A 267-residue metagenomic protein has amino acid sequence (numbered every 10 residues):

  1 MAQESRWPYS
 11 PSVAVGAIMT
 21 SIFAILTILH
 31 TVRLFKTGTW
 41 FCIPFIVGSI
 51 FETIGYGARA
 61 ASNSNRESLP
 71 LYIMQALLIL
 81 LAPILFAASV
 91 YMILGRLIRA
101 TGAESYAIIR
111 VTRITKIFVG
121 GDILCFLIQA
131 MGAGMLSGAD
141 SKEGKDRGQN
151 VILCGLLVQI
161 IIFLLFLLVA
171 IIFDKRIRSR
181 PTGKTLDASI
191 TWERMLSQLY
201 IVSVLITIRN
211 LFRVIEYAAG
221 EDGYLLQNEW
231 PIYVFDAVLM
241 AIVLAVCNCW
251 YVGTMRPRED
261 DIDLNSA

Functional and structural regions predicted by a protein language model:
M1-P83, A87, R96-R99, Y106-T115: Membrane-proximal first intracellular loop
Q3-S5, S137-D146, T182, E221-G223: Membrane-interface helix termini and inter-helical loops of multi-pass transporters
V13-A17, Y72-I84, Q129, D146-F163 (+1 more regions): Extracellular loop 3-seventh transmembrane helix
A24-T31, L80-A107, I123-S137, I161-R178 (+2 more regions): Cytoplasm-facing ends of alpha-helical transmembrane segments in multi-pass membrane proteins
G38-T39, N65, S141, N228 (+1 more regions): Short, solvent-exposed helix-helix connector turns and helix-capping sites enriched in acidic/polar residues
E52-N63, Q129-D140, A170, I206-G220: Helix-to-loop junction signature of class
K175-T191, W250-A267: Intrinsically disordered, low-complexity terminal tails of fungal membrane proteins
